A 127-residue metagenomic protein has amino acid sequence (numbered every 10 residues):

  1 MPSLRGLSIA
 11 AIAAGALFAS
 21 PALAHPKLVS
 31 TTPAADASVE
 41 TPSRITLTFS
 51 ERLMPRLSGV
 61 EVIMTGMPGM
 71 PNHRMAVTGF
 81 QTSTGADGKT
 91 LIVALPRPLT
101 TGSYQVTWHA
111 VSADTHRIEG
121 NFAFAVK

Functional and structural regions predicted by a protein language model:
M1-A11: Bacterial N-terminal signal peptides that target proteins for export
A11, L23-H25, V60, T65: Intrinsically disordered, low-complexity terminal tails and linkers in eukaryotic proteins, enriched in charged/polar
A19-P21: N-terminal signal peptide c-region/cleavage motif recognized by signal peptidases
L23-P42: N-terminal edge beta-strand
A37-E40, M54-A125: Acidic, low-complexity Ser/Thr/Gly/Pro-rich repeat segments typical of extracellular/periplasmic and surface-exposed
R44-R52: Short edge beta-strand/loop segments characteristic of extracellular beta-sandwich folds
